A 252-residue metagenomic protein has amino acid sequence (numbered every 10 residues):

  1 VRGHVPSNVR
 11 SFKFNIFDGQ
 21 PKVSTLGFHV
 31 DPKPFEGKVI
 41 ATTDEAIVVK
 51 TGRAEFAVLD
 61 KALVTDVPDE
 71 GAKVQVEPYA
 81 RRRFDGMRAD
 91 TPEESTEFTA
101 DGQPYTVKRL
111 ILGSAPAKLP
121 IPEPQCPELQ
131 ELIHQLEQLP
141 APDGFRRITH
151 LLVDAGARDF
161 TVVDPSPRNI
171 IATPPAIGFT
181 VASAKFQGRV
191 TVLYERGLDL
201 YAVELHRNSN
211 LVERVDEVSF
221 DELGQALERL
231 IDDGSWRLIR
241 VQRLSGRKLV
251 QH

Functional and structural regions predicted by a protein language model:
V1-N15, D66, E93: Preference for solvent-exposed, low-hydrophobicity sequence contexts
G3, K13-D44: Structural detector for short beta-strands of small beta-barrel domains
S11-G27, K118-A184: Negatively charged, low-complexity tracts enriched in Asp/Glu with abundant Ser/Thr
I47-T51: SH3/SH3-like beta-barrel fold
G52-V67: Beta-strand/loop nucleic-acid-binding surfaces
D69-T91: Flexible glycine-rich surface loops and low-complexity tracts that mediate binding to linear polymers
E77, F186-F220: Intrinsically disordered, low-complexity regulatory segments enriched in Ser/Thr/Pro and charged residues
V212-Q251: Polybasic, proline/glycine-rich intrinsically disordered low-complexity segments
